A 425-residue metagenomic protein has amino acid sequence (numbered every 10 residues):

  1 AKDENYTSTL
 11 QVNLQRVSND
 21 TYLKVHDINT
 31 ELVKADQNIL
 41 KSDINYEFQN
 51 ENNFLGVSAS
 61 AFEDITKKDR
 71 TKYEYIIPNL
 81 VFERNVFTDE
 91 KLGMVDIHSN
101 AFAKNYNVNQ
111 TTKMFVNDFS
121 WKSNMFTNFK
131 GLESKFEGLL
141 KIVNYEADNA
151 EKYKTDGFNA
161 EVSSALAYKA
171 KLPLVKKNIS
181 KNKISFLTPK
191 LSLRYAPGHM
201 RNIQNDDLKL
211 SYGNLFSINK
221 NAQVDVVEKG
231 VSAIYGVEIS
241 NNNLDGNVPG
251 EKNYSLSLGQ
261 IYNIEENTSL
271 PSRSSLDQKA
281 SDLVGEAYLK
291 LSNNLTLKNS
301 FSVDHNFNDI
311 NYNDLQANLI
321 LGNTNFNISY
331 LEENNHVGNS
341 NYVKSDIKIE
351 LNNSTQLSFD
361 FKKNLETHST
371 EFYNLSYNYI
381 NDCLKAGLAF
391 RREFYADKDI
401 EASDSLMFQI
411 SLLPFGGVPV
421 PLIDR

Functional and structural regions predicted by a protein language model:
A1-R425: Outer-membrane beta-barrel proteins and related beta-barrel translocases across Gram-negative bacteria
